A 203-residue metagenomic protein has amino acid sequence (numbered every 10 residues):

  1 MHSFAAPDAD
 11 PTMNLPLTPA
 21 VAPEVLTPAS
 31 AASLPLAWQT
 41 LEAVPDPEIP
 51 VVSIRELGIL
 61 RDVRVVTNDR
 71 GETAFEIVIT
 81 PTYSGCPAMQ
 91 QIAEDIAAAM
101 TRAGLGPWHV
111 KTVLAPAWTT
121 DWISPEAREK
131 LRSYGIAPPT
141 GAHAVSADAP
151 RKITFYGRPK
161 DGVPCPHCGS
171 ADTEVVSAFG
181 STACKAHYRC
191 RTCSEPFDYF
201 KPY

Functional and structural regions predicted by a protein language model:
M1-Y203: Domain-level signature for proteins that mediate thiol-based redox and metal-cofactor handling
